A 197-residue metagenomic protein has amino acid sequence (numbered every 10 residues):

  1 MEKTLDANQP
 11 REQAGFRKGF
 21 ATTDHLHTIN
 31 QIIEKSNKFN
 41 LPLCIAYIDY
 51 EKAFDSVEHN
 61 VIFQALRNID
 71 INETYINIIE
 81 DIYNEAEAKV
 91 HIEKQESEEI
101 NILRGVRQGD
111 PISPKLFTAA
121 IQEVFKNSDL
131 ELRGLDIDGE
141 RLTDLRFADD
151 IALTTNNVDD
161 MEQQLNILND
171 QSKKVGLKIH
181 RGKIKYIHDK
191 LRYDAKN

Functional and structural regions predicted by a protein language model:
M1-N197: Nucleotidyl polymerases of mobile genetic elements and RNA viruses
